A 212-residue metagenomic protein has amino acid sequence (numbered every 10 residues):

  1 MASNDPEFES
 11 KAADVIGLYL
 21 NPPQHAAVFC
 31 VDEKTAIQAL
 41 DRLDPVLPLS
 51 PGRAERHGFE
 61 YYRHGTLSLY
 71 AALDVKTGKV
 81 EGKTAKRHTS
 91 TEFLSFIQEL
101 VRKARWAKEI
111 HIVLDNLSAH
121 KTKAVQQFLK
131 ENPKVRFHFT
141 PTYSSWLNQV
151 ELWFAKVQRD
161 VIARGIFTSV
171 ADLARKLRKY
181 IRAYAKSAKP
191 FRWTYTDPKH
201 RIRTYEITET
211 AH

Functional and structural regions predicted by a protein language model:
M1-K11: Short Lys/Arg-enriched helix C-cap and helix-to-coil transition segments that create basic nucleic-acid-contact patches
S10-Q98, P198-A211: Extended, low-complexity cationic-aromatic segments
D41, D172-H212: C-terminal domain-tail junction helix/linker
R56-Y61, E131-Q149, G165-F167: RNase H-like polynucleotidyl transferase catalytic core
V80, V150-D172, A185: Active-site proximal helix-loop segment of RNase H-like, two-metal nucleases, encompassing DDE(D)
R102-K103, K130, I207-H212: Intrinsically disordered, low-complexity and often Lys/Arg-enriched segments
K108-H120: Acidic/histidine-rich, metal-coordinating catalytic segments
T122-E131: Short, aromatic/basic amphipathic alpha-helical patches
